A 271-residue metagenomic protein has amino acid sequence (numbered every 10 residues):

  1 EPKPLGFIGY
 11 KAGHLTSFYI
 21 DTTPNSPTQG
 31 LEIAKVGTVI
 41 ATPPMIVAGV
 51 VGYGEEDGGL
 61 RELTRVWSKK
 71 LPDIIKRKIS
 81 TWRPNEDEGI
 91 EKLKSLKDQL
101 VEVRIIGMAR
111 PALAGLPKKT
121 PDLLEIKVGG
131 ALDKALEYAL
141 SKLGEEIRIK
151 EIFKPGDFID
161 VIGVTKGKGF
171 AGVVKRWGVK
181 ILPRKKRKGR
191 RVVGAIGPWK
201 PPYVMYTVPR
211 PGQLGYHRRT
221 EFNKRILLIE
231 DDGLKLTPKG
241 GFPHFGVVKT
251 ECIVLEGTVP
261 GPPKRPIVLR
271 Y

Functional and structural regions predicted by a protein language model:
E1-T165, F170-Y271: Extended basic (Lys/Arg/His-rich) segments that typically form rRNA-contacting surfaces in ribosomal proteins
